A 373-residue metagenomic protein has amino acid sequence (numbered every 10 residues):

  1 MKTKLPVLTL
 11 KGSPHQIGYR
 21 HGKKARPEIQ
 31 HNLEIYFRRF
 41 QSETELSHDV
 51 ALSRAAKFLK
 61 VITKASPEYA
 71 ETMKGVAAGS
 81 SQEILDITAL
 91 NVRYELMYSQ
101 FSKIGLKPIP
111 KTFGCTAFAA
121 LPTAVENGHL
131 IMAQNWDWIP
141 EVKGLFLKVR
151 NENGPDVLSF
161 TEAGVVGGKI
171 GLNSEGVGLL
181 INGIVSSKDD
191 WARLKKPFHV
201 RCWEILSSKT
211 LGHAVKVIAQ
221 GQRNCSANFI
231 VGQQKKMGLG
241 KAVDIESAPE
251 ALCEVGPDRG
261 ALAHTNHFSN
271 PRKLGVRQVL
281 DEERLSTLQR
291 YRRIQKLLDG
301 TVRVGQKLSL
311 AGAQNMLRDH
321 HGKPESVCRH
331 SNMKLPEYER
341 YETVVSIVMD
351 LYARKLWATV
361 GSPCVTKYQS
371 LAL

Functional and structural regions predicted by a protein language model:
M1-G114, L206-L373: C-terminus-biased signal that marks the final domain/tail of proteins
R93-V200, V344, L356-A358, V365: Internal mixed beta-strand/loop scaffold within catalytic domains of large alpha/beta enzymes
